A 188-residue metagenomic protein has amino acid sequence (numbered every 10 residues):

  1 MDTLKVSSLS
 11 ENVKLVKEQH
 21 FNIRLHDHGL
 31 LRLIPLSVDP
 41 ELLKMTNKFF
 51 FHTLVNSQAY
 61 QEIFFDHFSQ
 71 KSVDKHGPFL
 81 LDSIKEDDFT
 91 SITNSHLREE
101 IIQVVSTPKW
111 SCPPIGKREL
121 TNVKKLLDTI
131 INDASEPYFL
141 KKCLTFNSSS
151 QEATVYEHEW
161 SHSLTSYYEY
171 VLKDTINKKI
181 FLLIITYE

Functional and structural regions predicted by a protein language model:
M1-L126: N-terminal "domain-start" segment
I131-E188: Acidic, proline/glycine-rich low-complexity IDRs
